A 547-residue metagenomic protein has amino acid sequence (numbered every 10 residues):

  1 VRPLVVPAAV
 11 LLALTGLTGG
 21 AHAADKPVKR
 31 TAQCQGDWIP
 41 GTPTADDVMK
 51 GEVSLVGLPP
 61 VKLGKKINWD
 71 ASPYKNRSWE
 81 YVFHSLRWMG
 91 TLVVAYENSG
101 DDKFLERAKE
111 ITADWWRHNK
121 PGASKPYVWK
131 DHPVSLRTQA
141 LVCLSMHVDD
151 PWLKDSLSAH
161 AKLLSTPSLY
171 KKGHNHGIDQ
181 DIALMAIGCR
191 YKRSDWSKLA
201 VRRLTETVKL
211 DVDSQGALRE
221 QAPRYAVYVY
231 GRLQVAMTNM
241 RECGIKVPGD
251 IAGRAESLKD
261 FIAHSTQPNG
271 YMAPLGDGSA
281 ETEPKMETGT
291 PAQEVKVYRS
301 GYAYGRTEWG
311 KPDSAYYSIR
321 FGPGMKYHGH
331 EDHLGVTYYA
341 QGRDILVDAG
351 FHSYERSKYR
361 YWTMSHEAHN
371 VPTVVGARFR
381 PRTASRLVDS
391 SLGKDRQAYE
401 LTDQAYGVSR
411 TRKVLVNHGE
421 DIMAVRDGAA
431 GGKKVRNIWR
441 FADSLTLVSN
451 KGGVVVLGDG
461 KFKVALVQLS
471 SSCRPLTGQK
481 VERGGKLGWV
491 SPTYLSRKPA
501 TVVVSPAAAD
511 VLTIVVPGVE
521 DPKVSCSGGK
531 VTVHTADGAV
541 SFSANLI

Functional and structural regions predicted by a protein language model:
V1-A23: Secretory targeting and sorting signals
A24-L63: Extreme N-terminal leader/anchor segments
L55-V82, V93-N98: Asp/Glu-centered strand-loop micro-motifs enriched in Gly/Pro and often flanked by an aromatic residue
P73, S168, W309, F321-M325 (+3 more regions): Short, well-ordered turn and helix-capping elements at secondary-structure junctions
R77, K154, H352-I547: CBM-like, beta-strand-rich accessory domains located in the C-terminal region of large, secreted polysaccharide-active
R77-A255: Aromatic-lined, polymer-binding surfaces characteristic of secreted/periplasmic polysaccharide-degrading enzymes
R137, R306, T411-V414: Short, cationic motifs built from Arg/Lys/His that form the positively charged side of catalytic pockets
M185, D213-V347, F351, G393 (+3 more regions): Carbohydrate-active enzyme catalytic cores, enriched for enzymes that act on polyanionic acidic polysaccharides
